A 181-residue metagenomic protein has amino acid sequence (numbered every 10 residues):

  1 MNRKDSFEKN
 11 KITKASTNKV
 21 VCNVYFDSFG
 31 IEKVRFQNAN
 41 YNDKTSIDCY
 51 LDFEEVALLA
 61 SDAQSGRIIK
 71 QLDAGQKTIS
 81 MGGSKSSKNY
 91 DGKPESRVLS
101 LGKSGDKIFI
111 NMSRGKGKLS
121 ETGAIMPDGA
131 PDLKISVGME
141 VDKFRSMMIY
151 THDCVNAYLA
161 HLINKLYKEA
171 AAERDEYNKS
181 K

Functional and structural regions predicted by a protein language model:
M1-D43, S104: N-terminal domain-start interaction segment
E8, E32, E54, E95 (+3 more regions): Glutamate identity and glutamate-enriched acidic tracts
C22-F29, C49-F53, K103, S136-R145: Short, low-complexity cationic-aromatic patches
V24, V56-L59, I110: Short, structured motif recognition centered on aromatic/hydrophobic residues
R35-S87: Compact, well-ordered interaction domains used in eukaryotic information-processing assemblies
S65, I69, K77-K143: Short, solvent-exposed interaction modules
G117-K181: Mixed-charge, glycine-accented linear interaction segment located at domain edges/termini
